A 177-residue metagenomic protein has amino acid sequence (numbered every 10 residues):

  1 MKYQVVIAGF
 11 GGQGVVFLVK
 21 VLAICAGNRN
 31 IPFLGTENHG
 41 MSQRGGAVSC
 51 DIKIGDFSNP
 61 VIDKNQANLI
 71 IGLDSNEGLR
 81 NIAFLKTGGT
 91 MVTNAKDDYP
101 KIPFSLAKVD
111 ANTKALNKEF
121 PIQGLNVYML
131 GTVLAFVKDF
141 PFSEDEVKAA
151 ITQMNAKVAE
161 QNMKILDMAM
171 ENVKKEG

Functional and structural regions predicted by a protein language model:
M1-G177: Active-site cofactor/cluster-binding pocket
